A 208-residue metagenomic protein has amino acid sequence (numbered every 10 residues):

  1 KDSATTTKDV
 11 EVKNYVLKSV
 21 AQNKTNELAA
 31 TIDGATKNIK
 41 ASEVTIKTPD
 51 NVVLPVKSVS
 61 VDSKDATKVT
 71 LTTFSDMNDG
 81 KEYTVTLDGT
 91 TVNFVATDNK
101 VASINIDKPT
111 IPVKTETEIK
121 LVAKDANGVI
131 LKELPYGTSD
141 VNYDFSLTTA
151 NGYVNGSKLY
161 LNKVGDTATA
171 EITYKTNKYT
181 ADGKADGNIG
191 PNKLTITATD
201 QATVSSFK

Functional and structural regions predicted by a protein language model:
K1-D2, E27-T48, A66-V92, A168-T180 (+1 more regions): Extracytoplasmic/surface-exposed domains of secreted proteins that mediate cell-envelope carbohydrate/peptidoglycan
S3-S19, T90-K124, T180-K208: Short S/T/G/P-enriched beta-strand
T25-L28, P112-K120, D166-A170: Short, solvent-exposed loop/turn segments enriched in Ser/Thr/Gly
E27-V59, K132-T149: Short, surface-exposed alpha-helix to beta-strand junction/turn motifs within ectodomains of secreted and cell-envelope
T36, D125-N127: Short, acidic/polar linear motifs in exposed loop/turn regions
V56, G80, K114-E116, E133 (+1 more regions): Beta-strand-connecting loops/turns
S60-A66: Short proline/glycine- and polar residue-rich coil/turn motifs
L71-D76, N155-G165: Short, hydrophobic beta-strand segments
